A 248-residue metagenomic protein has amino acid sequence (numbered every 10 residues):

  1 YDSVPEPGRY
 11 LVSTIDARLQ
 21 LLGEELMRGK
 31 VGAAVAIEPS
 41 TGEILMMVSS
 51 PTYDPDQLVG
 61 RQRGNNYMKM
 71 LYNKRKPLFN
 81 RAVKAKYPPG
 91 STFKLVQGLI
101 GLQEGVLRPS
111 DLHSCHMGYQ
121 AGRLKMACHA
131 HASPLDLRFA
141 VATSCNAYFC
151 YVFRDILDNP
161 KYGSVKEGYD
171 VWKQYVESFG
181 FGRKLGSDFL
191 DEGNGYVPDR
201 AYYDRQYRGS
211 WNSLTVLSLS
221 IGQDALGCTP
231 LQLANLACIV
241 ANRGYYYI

Functional and structural regions predicted by a protein language model:
Y1-A33, S40: Conserved, well-ordered alpha-helix/loop/beta-strand core segments that scaffold catalytic motifs
D2-S3, S40-S91, V96-I248: Beta-lactam-recognizing serine transpeptidase/beta-lactamase-like catalytic domain environment
G32-V35, L45: Generic short beta-strand
